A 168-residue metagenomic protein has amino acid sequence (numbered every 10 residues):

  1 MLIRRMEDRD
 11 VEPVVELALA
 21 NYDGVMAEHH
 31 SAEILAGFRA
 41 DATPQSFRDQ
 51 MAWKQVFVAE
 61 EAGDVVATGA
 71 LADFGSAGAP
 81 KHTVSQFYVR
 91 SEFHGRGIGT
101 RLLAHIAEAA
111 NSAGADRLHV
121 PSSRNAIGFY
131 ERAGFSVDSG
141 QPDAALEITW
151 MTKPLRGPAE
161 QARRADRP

Functional and structural regions predicted by a protein language model:
M1-E12, R156-P168: Conserved N-terminal entry element of GNAT/NAT acetyltransferase domains
R5-R9, E16-E92, L103-H105, A109 (+2 more regions): Acetyl-CoA-dependent GNAT
P13, T83, R117, N125: Amphipathic alpha-helical recognition patches that constitute DNA-binding helices
R90-R96, R124: Active-site acidic-Proline motif in GNAT/NAT acetyltransferases
F93, F129-Y130, F135: Conserved hydrophobic/aromatic "anchor" residues that stabilize well-ordered secondary structure elements
G99, L103, R124-G128, P142-T149: Short glycine/proline-centered loop/turn elements that form peptide/ligand docking sites
A110-S123: Conserved GNAT acetyl-CoA-binding A-motif
H119-P121, A133-K153: Conserved catalytic-core motifs of GNAT/GCN5-like acyltransferases
